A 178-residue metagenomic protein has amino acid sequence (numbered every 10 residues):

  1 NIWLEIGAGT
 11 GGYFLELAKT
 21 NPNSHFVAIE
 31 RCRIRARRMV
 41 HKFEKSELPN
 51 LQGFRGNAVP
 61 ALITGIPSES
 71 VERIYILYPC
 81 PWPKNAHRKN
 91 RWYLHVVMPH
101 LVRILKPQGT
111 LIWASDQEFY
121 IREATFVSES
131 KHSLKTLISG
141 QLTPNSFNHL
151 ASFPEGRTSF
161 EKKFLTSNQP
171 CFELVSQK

Functional and structural regions predicted by a protein language model:
G7-G9: Class I SAM-dependent methyltransferase "Motif I" SAM/SAH-binding loop
G11-L15: Glycine-rich SAM-binding Motif I of class I
C32: Conserved SAM/SAH-binding beta-strand->alpha-helix loop
A36-R37, I121: Short alpha-helix immediately C-terminal to the canonical SAM-binding loop
V40-S68: S-adenosyl-L-methionine
Y93-P107: A short glycine-rich, Lys/Arg-flanked "PGG" loop and its adjoining helix->strand segment in the class I
P107-S115: Conserved beta-strand signature within the Rossmann-like core of class I S-adenosyl-L-methionine
F126, K131-K178: Class I S-adenosyl-L-methionine
